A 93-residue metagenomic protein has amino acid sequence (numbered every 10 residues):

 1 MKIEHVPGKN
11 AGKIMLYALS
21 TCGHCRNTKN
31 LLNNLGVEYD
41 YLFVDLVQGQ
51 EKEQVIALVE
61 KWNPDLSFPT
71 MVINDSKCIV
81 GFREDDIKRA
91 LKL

Functional and structural regions predicted by a protein language model:
M1-E4, I56-L58: A generic local structural motif
K2-D40: Local sequence-structure signature of Cys/Sec-based thiol-disulfide redox active-site neighborhoods
C22-C25, G49, V80-G81: Loop/helix-junction capping segments adjacent to catalytic residues or to phosphate/diphosphate-binding pockets
R26-N30, E53-Q54, F82: Generic recognition of short, well-ordered alpha-helical segments
G36-E38, P64, D75-S76, L93: Short glycine/proline-enriched coil/turn segments at helix->beta-strand junctions
V44-D65, L93: Thioredoxin-like thiol-disulfide oxidoreductase module
A57-I79: Short, structured active-site "lid" loops
I73-L93: Non-catalytic, surface beta->alpha helical segment in thiol-disulfide oxidoreductase systems
